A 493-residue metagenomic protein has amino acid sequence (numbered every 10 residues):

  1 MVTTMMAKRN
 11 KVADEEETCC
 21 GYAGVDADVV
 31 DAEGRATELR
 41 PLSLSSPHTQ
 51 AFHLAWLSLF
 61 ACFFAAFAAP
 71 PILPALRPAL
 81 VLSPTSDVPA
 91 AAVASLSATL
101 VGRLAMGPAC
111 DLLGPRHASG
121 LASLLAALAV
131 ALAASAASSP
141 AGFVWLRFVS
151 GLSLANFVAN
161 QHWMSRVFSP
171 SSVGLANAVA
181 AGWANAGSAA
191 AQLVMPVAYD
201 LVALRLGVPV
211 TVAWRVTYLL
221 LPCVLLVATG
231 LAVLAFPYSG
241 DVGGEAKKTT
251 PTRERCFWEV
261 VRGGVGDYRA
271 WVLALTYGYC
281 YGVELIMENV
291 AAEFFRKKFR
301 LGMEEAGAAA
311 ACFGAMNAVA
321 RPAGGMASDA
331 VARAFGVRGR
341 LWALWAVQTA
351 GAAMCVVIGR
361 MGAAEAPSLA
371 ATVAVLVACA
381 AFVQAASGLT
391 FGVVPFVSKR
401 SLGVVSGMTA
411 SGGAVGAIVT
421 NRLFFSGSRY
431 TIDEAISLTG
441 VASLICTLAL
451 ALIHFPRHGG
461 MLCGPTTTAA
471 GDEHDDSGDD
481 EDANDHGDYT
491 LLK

Functional and structural regions predicted by a protein language model:
V2-F64: Cytosolic juxtamembrane N-terminal segment immediately preceding the first transmembrane helix of multi-pass
A69-P71, D267-G324, S387: Extracytoplasmic gate region of multi-pass secondary transporters
A90-P108, A311-G324: Central cavity-lining transmembrane alpha-helices of secondary-active solute carriers, predominantly the Major
V101-P140: Conserved MFS/SLC helix-loop-helix module at the cytosolic interface between two early adjacent transmembrane helices
L124-S138, A346-E365: C-terminal ends and interior cores of transmembrane alpha-helices in multi-pass membrane transporters/permeases
V144-A184: Cytoplasmic helix-loop-helix junction between adjacent transmembrane helices in 12-TM secondary transporters
G174-D200, N317, S406-T420: Glycine-rich segments within core transmembrane alpha-helices of 12-TM secondary carriers
V212-L234, E434-I453: Symmetry-related core transmembrane helices of the 12-TM Major Facilitator Superfamily/SLC fold
